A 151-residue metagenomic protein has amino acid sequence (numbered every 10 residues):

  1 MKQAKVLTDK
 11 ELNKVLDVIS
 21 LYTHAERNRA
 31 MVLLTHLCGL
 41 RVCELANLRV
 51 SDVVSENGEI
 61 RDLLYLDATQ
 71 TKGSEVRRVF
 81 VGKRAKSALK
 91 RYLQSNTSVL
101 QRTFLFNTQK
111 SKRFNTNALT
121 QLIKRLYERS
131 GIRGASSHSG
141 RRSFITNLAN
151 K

Functional and structural regions predicted by a protein language model:
M1, S111, N150: Catalytic phosphate/metal-binding cores of nucleic-acid and nucleotide-processing enzymes, i.e., regions that mediate
M1-N13, G73-G82, V99-L100: DNA breakage-rejoining catalytic core of tyrosine-based enzymes
A4, T23-E26, V76, K112-A118 (+1 more regions): N-terminal core-binding DNA-recognition domain of tyrosine site-specific recombinases/integrases
D9-C38, V42: Basic, Lys/Arg- and aromatic-enriched nucleic-acid-binding interface segment
D17-H24, T120-K151: Short, basic (Lys/Arg/His-rich) helix/loop patches that form interaction surfaces in the mid-to-C-terminal regions
N47-V76, F80-A85: Conserved tyrosine-mediated DNA breakage-rejoining catalytic core shared by Y-recombinases
Q70-K90, R102-K124: C-terminal catalytic core of Y-nucleophile DNA break-rejoin enzymes
